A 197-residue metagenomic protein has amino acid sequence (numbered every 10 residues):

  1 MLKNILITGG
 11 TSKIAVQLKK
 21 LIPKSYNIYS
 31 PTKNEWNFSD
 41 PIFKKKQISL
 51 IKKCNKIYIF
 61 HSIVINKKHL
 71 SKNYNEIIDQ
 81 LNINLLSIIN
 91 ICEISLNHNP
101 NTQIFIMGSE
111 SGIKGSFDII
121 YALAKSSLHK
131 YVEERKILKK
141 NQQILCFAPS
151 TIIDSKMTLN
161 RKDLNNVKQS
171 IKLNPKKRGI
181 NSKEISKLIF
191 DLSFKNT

Functional and structural regions predicted by a protein language model:
T8, P31, F60-H61, I104-S111 (+1 more regions): SDR active-site strand-loop-helix element
T8-K20: N-terminal Rossmann NAD(P)H-binding glycine-rich loop of SDR-like oxidoreductase domains
P31-F43: Rossmann-fold cofactor-recognition segment
S39, I59-I78, K162: Conserved mid-core segment of classical short-chain dehydrogenase/reductases
F105-S127, V132-I137, T151-I153: Catalytic loop of short-chain dehydrogenase/reductase
Q142-K162: Flexible, glycine-rich beta-alpha linker
C146-F147, N165-T197: C-terminal helical subdomain
